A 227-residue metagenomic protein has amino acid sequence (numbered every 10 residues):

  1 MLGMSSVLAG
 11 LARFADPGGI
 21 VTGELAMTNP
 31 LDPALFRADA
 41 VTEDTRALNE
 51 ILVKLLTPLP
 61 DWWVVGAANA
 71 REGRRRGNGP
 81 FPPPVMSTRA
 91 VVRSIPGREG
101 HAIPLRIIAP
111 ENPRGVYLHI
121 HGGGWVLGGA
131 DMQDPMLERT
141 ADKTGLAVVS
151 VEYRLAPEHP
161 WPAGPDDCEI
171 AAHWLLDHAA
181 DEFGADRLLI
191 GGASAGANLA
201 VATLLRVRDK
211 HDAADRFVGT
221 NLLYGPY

Functional and structural regions predicted by a protein language model:
M1-I103, I107: A glycine/proline-hinged amphipathic helix-loop "lid/cap" segment that gates access to hydrophobic ligand pockets
L105-G115: Short beta-strand-to-loop junctions in surface cap/lid or active-site-entrance loops
R106, V149-V151, G219: Rossmann-like NAD(H)/NADP(H) cofactor-binding core
R114-G123: Short beta-strand element of the alpha/beta-hydrolase
V116, G145-V149: A fold-wide structural signal in alpha/beta-hydrolase
G129-A130, M136, V149-R187: Catalytic nucleophile-loop/oxyanion-hole region of alpha/beta-hydrolase and closely related hydrolase-like folds
I170-D181, D186-Y227: Primarily recognizes the serine-hydrolase "nucleophile elbow" in alpha/beta-hydrolase and SGNH/GDSL folds
